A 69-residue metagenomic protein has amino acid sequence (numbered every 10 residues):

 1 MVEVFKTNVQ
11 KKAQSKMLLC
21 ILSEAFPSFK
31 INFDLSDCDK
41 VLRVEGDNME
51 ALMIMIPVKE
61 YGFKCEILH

Functional and structural regions predicted by a protein language model:
M1-K11: Short glycine-/aliphatic-rich beta-strand segments at the starts of folded cytosolic domains
V9-A25: Short amphipathic alpha-helix segments
L18-L22, I54-Y61: Short amphipathic alpha-helices in soluble, non-transmembrane regions that often serve as interface/regulatory elements
F26-K30: Gly/Ser-centered flexible loop/linker motifs
I31-F33, G62-H69: Conserved short beta-strand edge segments in small beta-sheet-based binding/regulatory domains
L35-D39: Short Gly/Ser/Thr- and Asp/Glu-enriched loop/turn motifs at secondary-structure junctions
L42: Residue-level signal for inorganic ion chemistry
G46-A51: Helix N-cap motif at beta-to-alpha junctions
